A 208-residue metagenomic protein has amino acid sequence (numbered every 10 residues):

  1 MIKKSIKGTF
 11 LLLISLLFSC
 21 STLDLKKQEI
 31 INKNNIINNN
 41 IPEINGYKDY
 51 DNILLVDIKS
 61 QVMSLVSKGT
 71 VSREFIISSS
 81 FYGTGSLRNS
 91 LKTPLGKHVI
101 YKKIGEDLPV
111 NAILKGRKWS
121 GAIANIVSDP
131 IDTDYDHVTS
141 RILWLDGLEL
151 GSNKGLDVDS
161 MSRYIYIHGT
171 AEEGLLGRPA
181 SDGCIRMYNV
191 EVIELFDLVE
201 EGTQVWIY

Functional and structural regions predicted by a protein language model:
M1-T9: Bacterial N-terminal signal peptides that target proteins for export
F10-L17: Bacterial N-terminal signal peptides
C20-Y208: N-terminal pre-domains immediately preceding structured catalytic cores
